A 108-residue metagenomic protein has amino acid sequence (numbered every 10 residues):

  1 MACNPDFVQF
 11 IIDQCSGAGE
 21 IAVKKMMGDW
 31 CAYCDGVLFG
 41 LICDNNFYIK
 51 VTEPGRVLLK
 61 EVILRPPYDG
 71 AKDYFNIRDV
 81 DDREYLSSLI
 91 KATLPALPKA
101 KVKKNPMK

Functional and structural regions predicted by a protein language model:
M1-K108: Charge-dense, helix-prone N-terminal extensions
